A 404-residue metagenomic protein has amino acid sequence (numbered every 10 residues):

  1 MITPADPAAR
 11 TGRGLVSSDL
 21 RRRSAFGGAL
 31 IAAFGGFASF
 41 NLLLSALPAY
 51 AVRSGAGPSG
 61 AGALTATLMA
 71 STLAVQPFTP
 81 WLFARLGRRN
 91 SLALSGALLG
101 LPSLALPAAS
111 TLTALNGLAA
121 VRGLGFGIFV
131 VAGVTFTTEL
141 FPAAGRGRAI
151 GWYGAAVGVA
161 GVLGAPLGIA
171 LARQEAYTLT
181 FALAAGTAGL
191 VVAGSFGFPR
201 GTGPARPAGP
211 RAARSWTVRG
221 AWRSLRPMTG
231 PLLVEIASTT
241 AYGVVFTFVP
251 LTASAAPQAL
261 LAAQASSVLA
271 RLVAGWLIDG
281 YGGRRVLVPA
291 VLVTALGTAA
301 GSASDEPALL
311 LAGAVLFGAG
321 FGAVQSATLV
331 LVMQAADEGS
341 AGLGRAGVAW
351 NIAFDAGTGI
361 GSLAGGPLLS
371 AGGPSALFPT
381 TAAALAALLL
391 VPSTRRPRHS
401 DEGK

Functional and structural regions predicted by a protein language model:
A9-R23, R200-L233: Juxtamembrane intracellular "pre-TM" segments in multi-pass secondary transporters
M69-P77, G161-V162, Q264-V268, L272 (+1 more regions): Residue-level signature of mid-helix packing/kink "hotspots" within the transmembrane helices of 12-pass Major
V75-G87, A270-G282, L369: Helix-to-loop junctions at the C-terminal end of transmembrane segments in multipass secondary transporters
G87, A108-T113, G282, S304-D305: Helix-breaking motifs and short loop linkers at transmembrane-helix boundaries and internal kinks in secondary membrane
N90-L104, A185, R285-A299: Structural signature of the two symmetry-related core transmembrane helices
A120-V157: Cytoplasmic helix-loop-helix junction between adjacent transmembrane helices in 12-TM secondary transporters
I128-F141, A323-E338: Intracellular juxtamembrane helix-capping segments at the cytosolic ends of symmetry-related transmembrane helices
G186-A208, V391-R395: C-terminal membrane-cytosol helix-exit motif in multi-pass small-molecule transporters
